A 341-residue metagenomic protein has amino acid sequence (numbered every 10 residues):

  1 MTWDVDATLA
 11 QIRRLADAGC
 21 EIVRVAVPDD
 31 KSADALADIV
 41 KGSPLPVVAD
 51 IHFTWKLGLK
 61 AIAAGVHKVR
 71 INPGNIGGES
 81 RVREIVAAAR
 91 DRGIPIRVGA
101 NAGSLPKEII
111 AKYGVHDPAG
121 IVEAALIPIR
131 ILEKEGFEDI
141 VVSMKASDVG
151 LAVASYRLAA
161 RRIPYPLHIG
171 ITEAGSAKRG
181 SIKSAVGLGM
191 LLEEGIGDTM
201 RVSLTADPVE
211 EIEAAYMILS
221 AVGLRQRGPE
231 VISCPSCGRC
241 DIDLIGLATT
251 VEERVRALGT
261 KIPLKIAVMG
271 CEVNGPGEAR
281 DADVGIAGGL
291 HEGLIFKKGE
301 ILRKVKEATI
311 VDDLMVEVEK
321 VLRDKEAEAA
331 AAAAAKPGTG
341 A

Functional and structural regions predicted by a protein language model:
M1-A7, A26-P28, L45-F53, I109-V122 (+1 more regions): Active-site mouth loops of central-metabolism enzymes
A7-L15, V27-A64: N-terminal active-site wall of soluble small-molecule enzyme domains
I22-D29, P46-F53, V69-G77, I121 (+3 more regions): Catalytic beta/alpha-barrel core
D30-I51, E84-I96, Y156-L167, V251-R256: Alpha-helix-loop-beta-strand connector modules within alpha/beta enzyme cores
L45, K56-R97: Hydrophobic or amphipathic alpha-helical targeting/insertion segments
D50, V98, V142, L191 (+4 more regions): Conserved, mostly hydrophobic/aromatic
A63-G77, R81, E108-G120, I301-K304: Glycine-rich tight-turn/loop motif centered on a GG-T
N101, I109-R256, K261: Catalytic alpha/beta core domains of metabolic enzymes, predominantly
